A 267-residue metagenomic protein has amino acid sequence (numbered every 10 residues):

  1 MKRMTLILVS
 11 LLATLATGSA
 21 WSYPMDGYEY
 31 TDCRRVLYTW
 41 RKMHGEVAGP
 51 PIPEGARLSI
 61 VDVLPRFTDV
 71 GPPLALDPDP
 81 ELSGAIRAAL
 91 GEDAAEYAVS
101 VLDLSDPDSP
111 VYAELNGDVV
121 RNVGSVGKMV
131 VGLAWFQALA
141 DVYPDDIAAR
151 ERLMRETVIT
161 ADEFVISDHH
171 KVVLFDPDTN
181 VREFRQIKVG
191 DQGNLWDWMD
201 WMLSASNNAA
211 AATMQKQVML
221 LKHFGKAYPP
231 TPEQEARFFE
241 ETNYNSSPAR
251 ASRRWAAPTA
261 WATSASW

Functional and structural regions predicted by a protein language model:
M1-M4: Positively charged n-region of N-terminal signal peptides that target proteins for export
I7-A16: Bacterial N-terminal signal peptides
G18-P24: Boundary at the C-terminal end of the N-terminal hydrophobic targeting segment
P24-D118: Beta-lactamase-like hydrolase cores
P65-G84, I147-W267: Active-site-adjacent helix/loop patches that line small-molecule binding or acyl-intermediate pockets
A88, W135-F136, D145, T213-Q215: Short, solvent-exposed loop/turn and secondary-structure capping segments
E92-Y97, P110, N116-D118, N122-G127 (+3 more regions): Extracytoplasmic
N122-R150, I159: Active-site SXXK
